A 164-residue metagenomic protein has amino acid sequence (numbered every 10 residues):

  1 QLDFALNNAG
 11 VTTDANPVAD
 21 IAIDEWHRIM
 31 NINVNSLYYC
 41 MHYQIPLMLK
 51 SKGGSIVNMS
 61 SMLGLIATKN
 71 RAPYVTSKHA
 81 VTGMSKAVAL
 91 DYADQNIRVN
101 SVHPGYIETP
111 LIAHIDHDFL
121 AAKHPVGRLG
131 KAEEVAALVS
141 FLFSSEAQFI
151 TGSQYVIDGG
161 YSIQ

Functional and structural regions predicted by a protein language model:
D3, A19-Y39, V57, Y74 (+1 more regions): Catalytic Tyr-X3-Lys loop
T12-A15, I66, K123, S140 (+1 more regions): Short C-terminal tail/terminal secondary-structure segment of NAD(P)H-dependent dehydrogenase/reductase domains
N16-V18, E25-R28, I112, L120: Substrate-binding pocket helix/loop in short-chain dehydrogenase/reductase
V18-A19, I66-A72, D94-Q95, G127 (+1 more regions): Active-site loop immediately N-terminal to the catalytic Tyr-X3-Lys motif of short-chain dehydrogenase/reductase
M41, S77, S85: Active-site helix of classical SDR
P46, L90-D94, Q148: Alpha-helical segment proximal to the catalytic Tyr-Lys
S61: Residue(s) in the substrate-gating loop at a strand-loop-helix junction that position the organic substrate next
H124-V135: A conserved structural motif in NAD(P)-dependent oxidoreductases
